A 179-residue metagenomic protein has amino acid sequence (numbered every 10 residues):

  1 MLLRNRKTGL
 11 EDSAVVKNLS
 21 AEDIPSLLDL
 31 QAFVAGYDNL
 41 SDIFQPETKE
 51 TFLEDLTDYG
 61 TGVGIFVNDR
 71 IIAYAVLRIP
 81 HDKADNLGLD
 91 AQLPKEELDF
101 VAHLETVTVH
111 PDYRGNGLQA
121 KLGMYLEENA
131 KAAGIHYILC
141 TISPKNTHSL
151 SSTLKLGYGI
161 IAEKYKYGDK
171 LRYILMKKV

Functional and structural regions predicted by a protein language model:
L3, Y165-V179: C-terminal "cap" of GNAT-fold acetyltransferases
D12-D29, L40: A short beta-loop-alpha structural element at the N-terminal edge of CoA-dependent acyl/N-acetyltransferase catalytic
D29-Q45: Helix-loop element at the rim of GNAT/NAT acetyltransferase active sites that forms part of the acceptor-substrate
S41-N68, V76: Active-site rim helix/loop that mediates acceptor-substrate recognition in acyltransferases
A75-T106: Conserved acyl-donor/pantetheine-binding loop and adjacent beta-alpha core of acyl/acetyltransferases and related
V109, G115-E128, S151, K155: Conserved acetyl-CoA-binding loop-helix of GNAT-fold acetyltransferases
A120, A132, P144-A162: Conserved active-site alpha-helix within GNAT-family acetyltransferase domains
A130-I142: Conserved GNAT acetyl-CoA-binding A-motif
